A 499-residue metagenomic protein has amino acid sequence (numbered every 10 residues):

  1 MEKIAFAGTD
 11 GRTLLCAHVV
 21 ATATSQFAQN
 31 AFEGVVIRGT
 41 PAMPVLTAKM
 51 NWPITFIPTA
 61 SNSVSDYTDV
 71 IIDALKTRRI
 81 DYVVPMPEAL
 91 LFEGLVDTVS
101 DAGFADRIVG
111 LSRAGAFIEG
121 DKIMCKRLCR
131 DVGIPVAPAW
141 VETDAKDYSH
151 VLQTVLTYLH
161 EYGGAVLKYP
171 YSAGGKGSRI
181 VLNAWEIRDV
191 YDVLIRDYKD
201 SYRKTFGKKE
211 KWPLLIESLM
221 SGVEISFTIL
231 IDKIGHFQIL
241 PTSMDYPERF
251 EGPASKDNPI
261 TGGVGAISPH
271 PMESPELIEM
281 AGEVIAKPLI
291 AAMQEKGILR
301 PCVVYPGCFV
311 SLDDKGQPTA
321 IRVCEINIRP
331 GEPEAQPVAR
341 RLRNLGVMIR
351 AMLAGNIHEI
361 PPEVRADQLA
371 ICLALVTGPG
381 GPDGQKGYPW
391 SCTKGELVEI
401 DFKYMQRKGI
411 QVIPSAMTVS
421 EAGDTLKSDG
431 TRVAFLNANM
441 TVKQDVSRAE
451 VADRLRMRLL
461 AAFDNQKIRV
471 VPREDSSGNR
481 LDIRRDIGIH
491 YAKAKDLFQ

Functional and structural regions predicted by a protein language model:
M1-E33, I134, I298, L312 (+4 more regions): Preference for protein termini
M1-S112: ATP-binding N-terminal substructure of ATP-dependent carboxylate-amine bond-forming enzymes
A102-G177, S201, V376: A conserved helix-loop-beta module that forms one wall/lid of the active-site cleft in ATP-utilizing catalytic domains
P135-A137, H160-L167, V181-S226, A286-K296: Conserved ATP-binding module of the ATP-grasp superfamily
I195-Y198, E210, L219-P271, G282-A335 (+1 more regions): Phosphate-binding core of ATP-grasp and ATP-grasp-like enzymes
K204-L215, A292-G307, I357-A370, F463-A494: Flexible, glycine/charged-enriched surface loops at secondary-structure junctions
E279-P306, N327-R407, Q411, T418 (+1 more regions): Active-site "cap" helix and flanking loop/linker of ATP-utilizing ligase/carboxylase catalytic domains
D429-Q499: Generic C-terminus detector
